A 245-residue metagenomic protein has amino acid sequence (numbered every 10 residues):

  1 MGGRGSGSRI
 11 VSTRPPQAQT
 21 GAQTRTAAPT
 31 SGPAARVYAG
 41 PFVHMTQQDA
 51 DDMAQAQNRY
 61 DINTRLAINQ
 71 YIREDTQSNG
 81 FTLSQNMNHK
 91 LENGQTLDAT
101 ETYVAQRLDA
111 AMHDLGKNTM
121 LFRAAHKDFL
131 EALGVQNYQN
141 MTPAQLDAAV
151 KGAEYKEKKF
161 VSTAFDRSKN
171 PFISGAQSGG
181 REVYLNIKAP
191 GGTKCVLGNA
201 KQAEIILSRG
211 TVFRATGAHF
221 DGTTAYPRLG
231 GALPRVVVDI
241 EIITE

Functional and structural regions predicted by a protein language model:
M1-P33: Non-Sec secretion/translocation targeting segments of pathogen effectors
G32-E245: Mono-ADP-ribosyltransferase
